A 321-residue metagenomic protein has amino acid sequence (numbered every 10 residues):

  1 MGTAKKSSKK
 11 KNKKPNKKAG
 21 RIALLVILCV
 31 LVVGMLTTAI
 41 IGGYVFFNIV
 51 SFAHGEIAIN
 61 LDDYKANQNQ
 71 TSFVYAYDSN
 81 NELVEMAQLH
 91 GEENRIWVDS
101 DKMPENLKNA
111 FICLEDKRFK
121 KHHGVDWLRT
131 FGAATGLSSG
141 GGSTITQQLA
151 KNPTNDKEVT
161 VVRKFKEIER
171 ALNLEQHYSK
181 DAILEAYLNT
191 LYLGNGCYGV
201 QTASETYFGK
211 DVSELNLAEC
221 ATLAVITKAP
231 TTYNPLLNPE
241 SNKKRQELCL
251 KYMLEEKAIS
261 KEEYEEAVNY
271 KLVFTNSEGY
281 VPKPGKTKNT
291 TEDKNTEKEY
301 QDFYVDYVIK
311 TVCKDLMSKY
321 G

Functional and structural regions predicted by a protein language model:
G2-G321: Juxtamembrane regions of bacterial inner-membrane/periplasmic proteins, predominantly the peptidoglycan biogenesis
